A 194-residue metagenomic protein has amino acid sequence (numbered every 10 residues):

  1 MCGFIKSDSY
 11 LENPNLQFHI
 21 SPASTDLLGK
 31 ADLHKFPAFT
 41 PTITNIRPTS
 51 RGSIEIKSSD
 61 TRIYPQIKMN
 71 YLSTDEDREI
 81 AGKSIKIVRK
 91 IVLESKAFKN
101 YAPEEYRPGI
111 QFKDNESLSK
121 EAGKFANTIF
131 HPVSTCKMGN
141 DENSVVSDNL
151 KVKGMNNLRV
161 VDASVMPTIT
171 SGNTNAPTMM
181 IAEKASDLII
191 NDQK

Functional and structural regions predicted by a protein language model:
M1-P177, A185-K194: FAD-dependent oxidoreductase catalytic-site/capping-region signature
